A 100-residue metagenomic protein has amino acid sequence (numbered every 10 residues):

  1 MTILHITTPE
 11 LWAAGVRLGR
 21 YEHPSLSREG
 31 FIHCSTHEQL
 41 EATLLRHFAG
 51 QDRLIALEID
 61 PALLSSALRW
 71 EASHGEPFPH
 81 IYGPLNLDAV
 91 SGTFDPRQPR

Functional and structural regions predicted by a protein language model:
M1-R100: Conserved, structured core segments of small domains
